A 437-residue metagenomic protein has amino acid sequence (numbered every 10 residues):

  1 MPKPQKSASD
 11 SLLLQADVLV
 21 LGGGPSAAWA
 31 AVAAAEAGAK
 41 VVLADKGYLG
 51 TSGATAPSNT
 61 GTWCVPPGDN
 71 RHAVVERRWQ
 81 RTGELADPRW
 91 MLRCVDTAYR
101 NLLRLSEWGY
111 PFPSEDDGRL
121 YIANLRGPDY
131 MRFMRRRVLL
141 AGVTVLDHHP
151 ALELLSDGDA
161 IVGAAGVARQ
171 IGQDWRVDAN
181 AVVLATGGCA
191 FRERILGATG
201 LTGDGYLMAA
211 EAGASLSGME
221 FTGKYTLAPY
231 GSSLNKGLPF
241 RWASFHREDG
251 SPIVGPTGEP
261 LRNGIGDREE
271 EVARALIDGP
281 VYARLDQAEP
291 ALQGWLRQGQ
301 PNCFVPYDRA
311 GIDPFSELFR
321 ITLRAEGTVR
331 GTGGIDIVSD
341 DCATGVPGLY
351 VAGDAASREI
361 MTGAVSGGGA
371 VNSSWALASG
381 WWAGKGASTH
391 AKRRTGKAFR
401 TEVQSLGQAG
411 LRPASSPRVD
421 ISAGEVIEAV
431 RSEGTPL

Functional and structural regions predicted by a protein language model:
M1-L14, A33, A37-A39, Y48-G53 (+9 more regions): Glycine- and aromatic-enriched mobile tails/lids
L13-A16, I171-A181, G345-V346: Core beta-strand elements of the Rossmann-like FAD/NAD(P) dinucleotide-binding domain in flavoenzyme oxidoreductases
V18-L43: N-terminal Rossmann-like FAD-binding beta1-loop-alpha1 element of flavoenzymes
G24-P25, Y48, C189: Residue-level detector of alpha-helix initiation sites
G47-R77, T226, K236-G237: Conserved N-terminal glycine-rich FAD pyrophosphate-binding loop of Rossmann-like flavoproteins
Y99, L103-L152, E220-G367, T435-L437: Mobile, glycine/GP-rich and aromatic-enriched active-site lid/loop segments adjacent to catalytic centers
L155-R176, V182: Conserved beta-strand-loop-beta-strand element in the redox core of flavoprotein oxidoreductases
A181-L234, S366-G386: Glycine-rich loop(s) and the adjacent beta-strand/alpha-helix scaffold that form part
